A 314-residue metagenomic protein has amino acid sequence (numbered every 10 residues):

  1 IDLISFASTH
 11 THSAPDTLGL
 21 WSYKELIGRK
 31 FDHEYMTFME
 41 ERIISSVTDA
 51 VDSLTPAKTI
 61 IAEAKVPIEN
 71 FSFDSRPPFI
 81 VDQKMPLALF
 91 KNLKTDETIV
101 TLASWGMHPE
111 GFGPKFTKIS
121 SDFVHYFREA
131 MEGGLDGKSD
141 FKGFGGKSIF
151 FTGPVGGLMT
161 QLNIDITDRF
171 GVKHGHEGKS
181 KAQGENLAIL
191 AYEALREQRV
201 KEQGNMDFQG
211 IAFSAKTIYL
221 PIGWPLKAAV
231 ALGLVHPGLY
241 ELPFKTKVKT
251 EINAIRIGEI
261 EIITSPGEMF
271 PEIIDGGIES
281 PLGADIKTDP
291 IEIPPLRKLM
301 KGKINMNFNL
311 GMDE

Functional and structural regions predicted by a protein language model:
I1-E314: Non-catalytic substrate/cofactor recognition surfaces at enzyme active-site rims
